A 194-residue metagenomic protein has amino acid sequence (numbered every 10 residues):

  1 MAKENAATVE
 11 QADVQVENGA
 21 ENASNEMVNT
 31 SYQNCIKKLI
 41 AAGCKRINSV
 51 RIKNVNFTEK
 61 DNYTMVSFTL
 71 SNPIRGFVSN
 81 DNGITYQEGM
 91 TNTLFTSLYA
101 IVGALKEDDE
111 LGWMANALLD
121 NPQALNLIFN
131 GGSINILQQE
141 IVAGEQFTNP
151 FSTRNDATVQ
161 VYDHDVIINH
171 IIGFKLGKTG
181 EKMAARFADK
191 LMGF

Functional and structural regions predicted by a protein language model:
A2-E4, T8-S97, N149, R154-D163: OB-fold ssDNA-binding interfaces and closely related basic DNA-contact patches used across DNA replication/repair
V50, V55, G132, I171-F174: Generic beta-strand hydrophobic packing signal
I74-V78, I101-L105, I141-G144: Short regulatory "switch" loops immediately downstream of catalytic or recognition motifs within protein catalytic
E88-A117: Binding-interface segments
L111-I136: Short nucleic-acid-contacting surface segments enriched for D/E, G, S/T with interspersed K/R
N135-A188: OB-fold/S1-family single-stranded nucleic acid-binding modules
L191-F194: Glycine- and charge-enriched low-complexity intrinsically disordered segments
